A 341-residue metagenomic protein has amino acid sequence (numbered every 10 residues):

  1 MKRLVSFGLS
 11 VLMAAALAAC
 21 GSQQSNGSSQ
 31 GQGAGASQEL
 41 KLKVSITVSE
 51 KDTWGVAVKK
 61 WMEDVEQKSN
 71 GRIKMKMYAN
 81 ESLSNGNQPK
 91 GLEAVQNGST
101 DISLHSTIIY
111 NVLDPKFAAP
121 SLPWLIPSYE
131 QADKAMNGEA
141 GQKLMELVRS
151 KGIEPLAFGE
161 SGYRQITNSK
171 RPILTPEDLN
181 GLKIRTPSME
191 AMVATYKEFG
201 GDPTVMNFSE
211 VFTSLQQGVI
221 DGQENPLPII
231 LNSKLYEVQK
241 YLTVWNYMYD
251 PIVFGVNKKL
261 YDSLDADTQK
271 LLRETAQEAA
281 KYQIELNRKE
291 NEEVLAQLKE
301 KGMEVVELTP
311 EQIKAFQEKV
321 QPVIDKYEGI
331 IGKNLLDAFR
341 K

Functional and structural regions predicted by a protein language model:
M1-L4, G8: Positively charged n-region of N-terminal signal peptides that target proteins for export
L9-S10, A276: Enrichment for repetitive, rod-forming helical segments
A16-A19: C-terminal motif of bacterial Sec signal peptides marking the signal peptidase cleavage site
G21-Y129, R149-K341: N-terminal secretory/targeting leader peptides
P127, Q131-M145: A gly/proline- and charged-residue-enriched helix-loop-helix capping module
